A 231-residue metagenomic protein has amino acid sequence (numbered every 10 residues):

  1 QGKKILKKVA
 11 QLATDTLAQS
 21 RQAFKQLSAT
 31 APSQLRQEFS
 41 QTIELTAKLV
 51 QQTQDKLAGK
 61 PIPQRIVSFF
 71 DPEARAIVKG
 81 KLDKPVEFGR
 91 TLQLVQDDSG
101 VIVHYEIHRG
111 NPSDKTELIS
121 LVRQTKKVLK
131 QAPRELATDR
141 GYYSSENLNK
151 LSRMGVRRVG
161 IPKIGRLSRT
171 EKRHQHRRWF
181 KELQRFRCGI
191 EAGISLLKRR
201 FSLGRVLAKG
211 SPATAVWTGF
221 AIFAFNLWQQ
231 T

Functional and structural regions predicted by a protein language model:
Q1-R134, R140, K150: Polybasic low-complexity intrinsically disordered regions
F39-I43, T53, R178-T231: Basic, amphipathic alpha-helical segments enriched in Lys/Arg and hydrophobic/aromatic residues
Q64, F69, S113-S120, E146 (+3 more regions): Generic recognition of stable, solvent-exposed alpha-helical segments in well-folded globular domains
D97, L121-V128, M154, G193-L196 (+3 more regions): Generic, well-ordered alpha-helical scaffold segments in large soluble proteins
A137-S145, G165: Acidic, metal-coordinating catalytic cores used for nucleic-acid/nucleotide bond scission and strand-transfer chemistry
L148-V156: Short, surface-exposed basic-aromatic patches at helix termini and helix-loop junctions that form
G155-K163: Short hydrophobic/aromatic-enriched beta-strand-loop microsegments
L167-Q175: Short, charged, surface-exposed secondary-structure boundary motifs
